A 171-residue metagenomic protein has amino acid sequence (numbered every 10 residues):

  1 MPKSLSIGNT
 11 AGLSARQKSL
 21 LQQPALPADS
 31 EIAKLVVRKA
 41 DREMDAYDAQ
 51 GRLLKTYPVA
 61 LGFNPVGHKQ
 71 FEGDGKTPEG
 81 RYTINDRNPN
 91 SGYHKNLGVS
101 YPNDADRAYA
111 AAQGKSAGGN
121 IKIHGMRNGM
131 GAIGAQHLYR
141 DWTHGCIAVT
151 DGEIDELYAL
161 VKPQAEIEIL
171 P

Functional and structural regions predicted by a protein language model:
M1-Q22: A general sequence property marking short-to-moderate contiguous segments in secreted/outer-membrane adhesion
Q17-K34, K39-A40, Y57-N85, A105-Y109 (+1 more regions): N-terminal post-signal-peptidase region of extra-cytosolic proteins
S30-I32, K39-R42, R52-T56, T77-E79 (+4 more regions): Extracytoplasmic
E43, L54, P65-G67, E72 (+3 more regions): A residue-level detector for conformationally permissive "hinge/kink" positions
L54-A60, I167-L170: Short hydrophobic/aromatic-enriched beta-strand-loop microsegments
D86-P171: Exported/periplasmic cell-wall-interacting domains
